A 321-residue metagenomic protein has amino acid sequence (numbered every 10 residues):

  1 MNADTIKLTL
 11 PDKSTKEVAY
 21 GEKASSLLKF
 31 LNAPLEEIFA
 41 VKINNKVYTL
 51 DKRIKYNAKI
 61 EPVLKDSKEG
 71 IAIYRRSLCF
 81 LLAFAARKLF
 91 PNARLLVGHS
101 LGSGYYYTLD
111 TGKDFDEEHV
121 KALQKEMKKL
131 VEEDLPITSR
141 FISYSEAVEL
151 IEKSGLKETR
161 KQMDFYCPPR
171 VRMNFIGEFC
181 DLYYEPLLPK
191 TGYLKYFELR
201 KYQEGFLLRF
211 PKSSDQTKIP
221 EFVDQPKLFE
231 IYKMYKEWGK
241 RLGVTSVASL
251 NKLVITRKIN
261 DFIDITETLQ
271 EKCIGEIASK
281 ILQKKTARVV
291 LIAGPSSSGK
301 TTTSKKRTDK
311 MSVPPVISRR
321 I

Functional and structural regions predicted by a protein language model:
M1-S103, G112-K113, K125-E126: Ubiquitin-like/PB1-type beta-grasp interaction modules and other compact soluble beta-rich domains
K52-I71, R94-L101, Y106-T286: Auxiliary tRNA-acceptor-end handling modules of aminoacyl-tRNA synthetases
V290-I292: Hydrophobic anchor at the beta1->P-loop junction of P-loop NTPases
S297: Walker A (P-loop) phosphate-binding loop of P-loop NTPases
K300: Conserved lysine of the Walker
T303, R307: Hydrophobic positions on the alpha1 helix immediately C-terminal to the Walker A/P-loop
P314-I321: Short beta-strand-centered segment that lines the nucleotide-binding/catalytic pocket of NTP-utilizing
